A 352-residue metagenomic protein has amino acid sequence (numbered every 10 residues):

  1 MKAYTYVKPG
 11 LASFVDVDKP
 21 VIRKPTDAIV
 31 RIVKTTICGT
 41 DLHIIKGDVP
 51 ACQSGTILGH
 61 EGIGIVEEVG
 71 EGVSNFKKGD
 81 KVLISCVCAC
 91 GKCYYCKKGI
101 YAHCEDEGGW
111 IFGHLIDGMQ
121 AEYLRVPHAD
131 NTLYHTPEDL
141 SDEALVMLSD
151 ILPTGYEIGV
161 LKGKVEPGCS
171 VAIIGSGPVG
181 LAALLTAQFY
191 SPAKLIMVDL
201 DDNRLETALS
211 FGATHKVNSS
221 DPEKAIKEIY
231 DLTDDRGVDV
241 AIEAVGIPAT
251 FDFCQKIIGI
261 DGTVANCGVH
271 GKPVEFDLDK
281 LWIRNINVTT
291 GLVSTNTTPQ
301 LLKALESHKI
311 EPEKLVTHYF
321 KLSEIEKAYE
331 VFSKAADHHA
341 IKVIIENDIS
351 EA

Functional and structural regions predicted by a protein language model:
V7, K19-P20, Q53-G59, I111-D117 (+1 more regions): Short Gly/Pro-enriched turn/cap motifs at secondary-structure boundaries
P20-T35, D48-K97, P137-L140: Glycine-rich beta-strand-centered segment in the early N-terminal region that forms part of a ligand/cofactor-binding
R23-P25, K77, E166, G259 (+1 more regions): Residue-level recognition of short, solvent-exposed, well-ordered loop/turn junctions that link secondary-structure
K92-I174: NAD(P)H dinucleotide-binding glycine-rich loop of Rossmann-like/cofactor-binding domains, especially the beta1-alpha1
E138-D221, K227: Mid-domain Rossmann-like dinucleotide-binding core that forms the NAD(H)/NADP(H) cofactor-binding site
K162-E166, E206-N287, I349-A352: Glycine-rich cofactor phosphate-binding loops and adjacent beta1-alpha1 units of small-molecule cofactor enzyme domains
D199, G268, L292: Conserved acidic E/D residue at the C-terminus of a beta-strand in Rossmann-like folds
D252-K256, T295-A352: C-terminal hydrophobic helical "lid"/dimerization subdomain of Rossmann-like NAD(P)H-dependent oxidoreductases
